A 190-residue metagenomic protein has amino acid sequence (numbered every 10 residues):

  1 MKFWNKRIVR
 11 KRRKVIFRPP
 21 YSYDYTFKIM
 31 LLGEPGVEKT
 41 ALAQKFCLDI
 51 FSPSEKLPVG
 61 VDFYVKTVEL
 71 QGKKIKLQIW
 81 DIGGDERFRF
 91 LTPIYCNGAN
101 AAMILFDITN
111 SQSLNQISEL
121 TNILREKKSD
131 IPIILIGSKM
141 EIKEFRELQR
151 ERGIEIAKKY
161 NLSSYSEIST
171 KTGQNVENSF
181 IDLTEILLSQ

Functional and structural regions predicted by a protein language model:
K2-Q190: TRAFAC-class small GTPase G-domain
